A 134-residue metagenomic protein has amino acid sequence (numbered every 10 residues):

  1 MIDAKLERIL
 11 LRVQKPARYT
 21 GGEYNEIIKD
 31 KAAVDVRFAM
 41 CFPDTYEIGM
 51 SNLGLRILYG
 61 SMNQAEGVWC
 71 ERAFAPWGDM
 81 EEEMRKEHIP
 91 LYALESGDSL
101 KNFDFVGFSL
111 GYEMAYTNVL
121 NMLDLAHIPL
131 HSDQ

Functional and structural regions predicted by a protein language model:
M1-Q134: A short, structured N-terminal alpha-helical element that caps or precedes a catalytic domain
